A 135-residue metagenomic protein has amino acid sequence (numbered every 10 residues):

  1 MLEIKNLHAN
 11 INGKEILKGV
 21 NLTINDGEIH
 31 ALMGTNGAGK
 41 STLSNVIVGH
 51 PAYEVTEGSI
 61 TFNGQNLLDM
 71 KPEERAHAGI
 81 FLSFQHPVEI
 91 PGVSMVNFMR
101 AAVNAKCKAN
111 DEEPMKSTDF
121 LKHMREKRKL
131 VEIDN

Functional and structural regions predicted by a protein language model:
L2-I4, L17: Conserved structural motif at the start of ABC-family nucleotide-binding domains
K14-E15, E74: Short coil-to-beta microelement around the adenine-binding A-loop and adjacent beta1/P-loop entry of ABC ATPase
I24-D26: Conserved hydrophobic segment flanking the Walker A/P-loop of ABC-type ATPase nucleotide-binding domains
A31, A76-Q85, R125: ABC nucleotide-binding domain signature
M33-T35: The feature captures the beta-strand-to-loop junction immediately N-terminal to the Walker
V48: Helix-to-loop junction immediately C-terminal to a conserved catalytic motif
S59-R75: ABC ATPase NBD Q-loop/coupling interface
V88-N135: ABC-family P-loop ATPase nucleotide-binding domains
